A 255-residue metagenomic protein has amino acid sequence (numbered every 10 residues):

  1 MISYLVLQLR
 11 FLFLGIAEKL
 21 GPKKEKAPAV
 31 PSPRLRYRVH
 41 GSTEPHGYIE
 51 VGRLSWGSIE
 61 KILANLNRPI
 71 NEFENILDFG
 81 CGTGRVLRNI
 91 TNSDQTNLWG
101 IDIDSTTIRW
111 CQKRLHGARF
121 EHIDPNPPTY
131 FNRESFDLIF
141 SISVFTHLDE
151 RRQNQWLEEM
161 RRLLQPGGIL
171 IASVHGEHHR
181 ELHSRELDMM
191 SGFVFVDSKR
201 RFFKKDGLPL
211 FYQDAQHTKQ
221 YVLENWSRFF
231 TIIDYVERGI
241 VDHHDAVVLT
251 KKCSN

Functional and structural regions predicted by a protein language model:
I2-N75, T83-P128, E150, Q155 (+1 more regions): Class I (Rossmann-like) S-adenosyl-L-methionine-dependent methyltransferase catalytic domain, capturing the SAM-binding
G80: Conserved S-adenosyl-L-methionine
T129-I139: A short acidic, Gly/Pro-enriched loop at the edge of an enzyme's catalytic core that lines a small-molecule cofactor
L138-R151: A short SAM/SAH-binding and catalytic strip from SAM-dependent methyltransferases
N154-P166: A short glycine-rich, Lys/Arg-flanked "PGG" loop and its adjoining helix->strand segment in the class I
